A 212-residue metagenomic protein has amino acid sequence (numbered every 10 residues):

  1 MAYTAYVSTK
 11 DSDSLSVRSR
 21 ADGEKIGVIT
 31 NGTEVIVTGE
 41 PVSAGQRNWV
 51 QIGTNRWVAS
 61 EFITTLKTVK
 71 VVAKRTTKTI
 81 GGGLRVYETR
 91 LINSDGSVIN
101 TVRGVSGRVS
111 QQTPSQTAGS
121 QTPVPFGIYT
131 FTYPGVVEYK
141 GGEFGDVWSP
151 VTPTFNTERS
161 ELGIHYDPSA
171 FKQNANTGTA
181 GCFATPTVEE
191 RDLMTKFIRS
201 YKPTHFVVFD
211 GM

Functional and structural regions predicted by a protein language model:
M1-S16, V28-N31, E40-P41, T64-T68 (+1 more regions): SH3-family beta-barrel domains
Y3-T4, D13, T33, V37 (+6 more regions): Cell-wall polysaccharide-cleaving catalytic domain and substrate-binding groove, primarily in peptidoglycan/chitin
S19-K25, S115-T117: Short alpha-helix capping/helix-loop boundary micro-motifs
A21, R56, D95-S97: Solvent-exposed strand-loop boundary residues in beta-sheet-rich modules
K25-V28, I99-T101: Local beta-strand/beta-hairpin segments that build beta-sheet-rich folds
I26-T64: SH3/SH3-like beta-barrel superfamily modules
V42, E61-T177, E189-L193, Y201-H205 (+1 more regions): Cell wall/extracellular polymer interaction/catalysis modules
